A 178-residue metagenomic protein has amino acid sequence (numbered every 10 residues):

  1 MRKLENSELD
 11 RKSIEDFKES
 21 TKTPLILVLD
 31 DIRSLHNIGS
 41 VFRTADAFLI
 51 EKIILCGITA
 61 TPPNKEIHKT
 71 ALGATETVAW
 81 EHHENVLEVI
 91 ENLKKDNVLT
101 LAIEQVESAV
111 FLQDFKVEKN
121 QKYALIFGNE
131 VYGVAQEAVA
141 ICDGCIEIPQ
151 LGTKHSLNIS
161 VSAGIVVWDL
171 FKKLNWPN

Functional and structural regions predicted by a protein language model:
M1-N178: Post-transcriptional modification and biogenesis factors for structured RNAs of the translation apparatus
